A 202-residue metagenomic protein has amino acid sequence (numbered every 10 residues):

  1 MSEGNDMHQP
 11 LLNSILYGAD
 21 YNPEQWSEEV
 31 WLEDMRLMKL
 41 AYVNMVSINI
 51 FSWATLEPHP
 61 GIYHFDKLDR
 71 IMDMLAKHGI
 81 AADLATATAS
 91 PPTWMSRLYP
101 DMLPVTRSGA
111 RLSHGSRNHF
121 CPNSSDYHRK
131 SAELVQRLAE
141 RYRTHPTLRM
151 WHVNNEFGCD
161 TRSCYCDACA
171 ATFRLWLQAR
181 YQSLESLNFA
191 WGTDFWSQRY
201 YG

Functional and structural regions predicted by a protein language model:
N5-L32, R36-M45: An acidic-aromatic substrate-binding cleft motif
L12-Y17, Y42-N44, A76-A82, T144-R149: Short, well-ordered coil/turn segments that N-cap beta-strands
L16-E28, N49-L68, L112-A132, N154-T161: The substrate-binding groove and active-site-proximal loops of carbohydrate-active enzymes, especially glycoside
D20, S47, A85-T86, M150-H152: Short beta-strand segments
L32-S113, Q136-A139: Aromatic-lined substrate-binding rim segments of carbohydrate-active enzymes
S108-G202: Polysaccharide-binding and catalytic clefts of secreted carbohydrate-active enzymes
